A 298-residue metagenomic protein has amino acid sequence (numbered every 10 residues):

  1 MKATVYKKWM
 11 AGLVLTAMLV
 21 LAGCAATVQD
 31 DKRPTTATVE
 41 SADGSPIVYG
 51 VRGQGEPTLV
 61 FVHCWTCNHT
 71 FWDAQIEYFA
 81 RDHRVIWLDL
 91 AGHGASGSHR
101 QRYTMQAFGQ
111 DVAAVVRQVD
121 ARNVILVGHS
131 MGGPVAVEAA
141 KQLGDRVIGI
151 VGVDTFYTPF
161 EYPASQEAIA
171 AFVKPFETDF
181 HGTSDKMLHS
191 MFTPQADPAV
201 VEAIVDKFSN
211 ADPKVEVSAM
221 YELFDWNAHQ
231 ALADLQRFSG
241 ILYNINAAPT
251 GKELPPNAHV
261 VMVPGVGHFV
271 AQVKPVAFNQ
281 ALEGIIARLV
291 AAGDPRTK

Functional and structural regions predicted by a protein language model:
L21-G23: C-terminal motif of bacterial Sec signal peptides marking the signal peptidase cleavage site
D30-P46: N-terminal cap/lid segment of alpha/beta-hydrolase-fold proteins
A42-S45, W87-V127, M131, V135 (+1 more regions): Active-site loop/oxyanion-hole signature of alpha/beta-hydrolase fold enzymes
S45, V51-A95: Conserved HGGG/HGGXW glycine-rich cap/lid loop of the alpha/beta-hydrolase fold
R122-E161: Conserved hydrolase catalytic core segment
F160-E167, T178-D234: Conserved alpha/beta-hydrolase catalytic His-Asp/Glu region
N210-M262, A271: Conserved serine/cysteine hydrolase catalytic core
V261-K298: Catalytic active-site module of serine/aspartate enzymes centered on a nucleophile-bearing elbow/loop
